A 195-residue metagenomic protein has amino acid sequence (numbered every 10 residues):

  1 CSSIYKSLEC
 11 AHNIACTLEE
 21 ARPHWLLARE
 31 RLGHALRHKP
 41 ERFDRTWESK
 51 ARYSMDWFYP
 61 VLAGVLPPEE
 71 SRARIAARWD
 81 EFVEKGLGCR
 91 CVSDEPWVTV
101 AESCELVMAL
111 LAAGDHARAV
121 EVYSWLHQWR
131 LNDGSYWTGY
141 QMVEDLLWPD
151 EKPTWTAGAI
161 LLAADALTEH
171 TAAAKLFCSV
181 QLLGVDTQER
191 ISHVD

Functional and structural regions predicted by a protein language model:
C1-R31, P149, K175: The feature captures the catalytic groove of carbohydrate-active enzymes
S3, E105, R118-E121: Extracytoplasmic/secreted proteins, especially bacterial periplasmic and envelope-associated proteins
Y5-L8, D56-W57, E102-S103, V107-L110 (+1 more regions): TPR repeat positional signature
L8, A15, V61-G64, V107-L110 (+1 more regions): Residue at a conserved register position within TPR or TPR-like alpha-solenoid repeats
H12, C16-E19, V65, G114 (+1 more regions): Short coil/turn linking the two alpha-helices of tandem helical-hairpin repeats
H24, A117-R118: Alpha-helical positions within canonical tetratricopeptide repeat
R29-T99, E121-D195: Extended glycan-interaction surfaces of carbohydrate-active proteins
V92-G114: Internal helical hairpin/lid segments
